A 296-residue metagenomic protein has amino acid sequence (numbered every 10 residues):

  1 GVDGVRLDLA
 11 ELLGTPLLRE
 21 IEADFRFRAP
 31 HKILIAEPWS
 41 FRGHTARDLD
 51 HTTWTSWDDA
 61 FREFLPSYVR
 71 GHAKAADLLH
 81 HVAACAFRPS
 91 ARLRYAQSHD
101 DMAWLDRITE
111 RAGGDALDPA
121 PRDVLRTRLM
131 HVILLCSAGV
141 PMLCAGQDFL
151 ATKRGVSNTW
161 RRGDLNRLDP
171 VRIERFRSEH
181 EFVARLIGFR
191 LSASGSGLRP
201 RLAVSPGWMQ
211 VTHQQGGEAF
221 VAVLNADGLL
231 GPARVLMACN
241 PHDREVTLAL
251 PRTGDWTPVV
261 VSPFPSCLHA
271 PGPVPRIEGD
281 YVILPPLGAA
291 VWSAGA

Functional and structural regions predicted by a protein language model:
G1-L13: Active-site groove signature of glycoside hydrolases
D8-A10, W39, H242, G295: Anionic group-transfer/hydrolysis microenvironments
A10-P16, F41-G43: Acidic-and-aromatic substrate-binding clefts and catalytic sites of carbohydrate-active enzymes
P16, E20, L129, S178-E181: Extracytoplasmic/secreted proteins, especially bacterial periplasmic and envelope-associated proteins
E22-W160, N166, S194, H213-G216 (+3 more regions): Conserved alpha/beta catalytic core and glycan-binding cleft of carbohydrate-active enzymes
P121-V124, L135-A296: Carbohydrate-interacting/catalytic domains
